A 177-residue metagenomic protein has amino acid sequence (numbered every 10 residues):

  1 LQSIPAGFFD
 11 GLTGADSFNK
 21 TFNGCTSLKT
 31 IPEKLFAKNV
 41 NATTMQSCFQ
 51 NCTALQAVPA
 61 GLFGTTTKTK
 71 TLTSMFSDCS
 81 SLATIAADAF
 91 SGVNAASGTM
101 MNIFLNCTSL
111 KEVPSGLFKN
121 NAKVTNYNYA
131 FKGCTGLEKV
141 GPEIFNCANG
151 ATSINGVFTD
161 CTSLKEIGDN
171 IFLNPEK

Functional and structural regions predicted by a protein language model:
L1-K177: Solvent-exposed loop and capping/linker segments of extracellular ligand-binding repeat ectodomains
